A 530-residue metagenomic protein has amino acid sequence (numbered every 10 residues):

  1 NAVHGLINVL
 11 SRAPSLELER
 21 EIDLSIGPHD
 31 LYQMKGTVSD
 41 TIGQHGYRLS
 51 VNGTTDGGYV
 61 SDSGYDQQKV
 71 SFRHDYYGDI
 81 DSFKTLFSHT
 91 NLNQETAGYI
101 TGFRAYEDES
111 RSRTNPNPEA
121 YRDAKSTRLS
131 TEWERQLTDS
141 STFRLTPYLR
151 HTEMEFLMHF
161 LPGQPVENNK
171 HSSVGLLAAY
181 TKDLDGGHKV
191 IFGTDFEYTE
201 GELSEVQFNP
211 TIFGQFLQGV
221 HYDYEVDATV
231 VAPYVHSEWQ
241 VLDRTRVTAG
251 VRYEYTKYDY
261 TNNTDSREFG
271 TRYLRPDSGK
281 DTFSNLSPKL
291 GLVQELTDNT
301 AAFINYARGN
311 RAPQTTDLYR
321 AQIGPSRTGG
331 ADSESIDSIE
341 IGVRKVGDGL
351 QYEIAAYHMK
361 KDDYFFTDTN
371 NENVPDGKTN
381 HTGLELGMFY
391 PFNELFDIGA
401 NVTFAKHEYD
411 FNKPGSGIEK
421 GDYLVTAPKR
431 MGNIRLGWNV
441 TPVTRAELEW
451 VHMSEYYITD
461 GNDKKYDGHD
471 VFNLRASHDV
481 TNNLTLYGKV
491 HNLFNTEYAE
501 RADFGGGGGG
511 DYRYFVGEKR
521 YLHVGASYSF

Functional and structural regions predicted by a protein language model:
G5-L6, L10-D40, S50-V60, G330 (+1 more regions): Short strand-turn segments of transmembrane beta-barrel domains in outer membranes, especially the first one or two
P28-T55, V60-A97, A120-T142, L184 (+2 more regions): Transmembrane beta-barrel wall of Gram-negative outer-membrane proteins
Q44-Y47, I80-F83, S140-F143, G187-V190 (+7 more regions): Repeated loop/turn-to-beta-strand initiation elements of outer-membrane beta-barrel proteins
D56, S61-S63, S82-S130, T152-K170 (+2 more regions): Flexible loop and strand-edge segments within Gram-negative outer membrane beta-barrel domains
F87, D185-I191, D195-E197, Y224-K360 (+3 more regions): Structural signature of Gram-negative outer-membrane beta-barrels, strongest in the C-terminal barrel of TonB-dependent
E132, Q136, T142-M158, E295 (+6 more regions): Membrane-embedded beta-barrel scaffold of Gram-negative outer-membrane proteins
D243, V247, Y255-T256, Q351 (+4 more regions): Gram-negative outer-membrane beta-barrel transporters
M453-Y457, S477-F530: C-terminal beta-signal and adjacent terminal beta-strands/loops of Gram-negative outer-membrane beta-barrel proteins
